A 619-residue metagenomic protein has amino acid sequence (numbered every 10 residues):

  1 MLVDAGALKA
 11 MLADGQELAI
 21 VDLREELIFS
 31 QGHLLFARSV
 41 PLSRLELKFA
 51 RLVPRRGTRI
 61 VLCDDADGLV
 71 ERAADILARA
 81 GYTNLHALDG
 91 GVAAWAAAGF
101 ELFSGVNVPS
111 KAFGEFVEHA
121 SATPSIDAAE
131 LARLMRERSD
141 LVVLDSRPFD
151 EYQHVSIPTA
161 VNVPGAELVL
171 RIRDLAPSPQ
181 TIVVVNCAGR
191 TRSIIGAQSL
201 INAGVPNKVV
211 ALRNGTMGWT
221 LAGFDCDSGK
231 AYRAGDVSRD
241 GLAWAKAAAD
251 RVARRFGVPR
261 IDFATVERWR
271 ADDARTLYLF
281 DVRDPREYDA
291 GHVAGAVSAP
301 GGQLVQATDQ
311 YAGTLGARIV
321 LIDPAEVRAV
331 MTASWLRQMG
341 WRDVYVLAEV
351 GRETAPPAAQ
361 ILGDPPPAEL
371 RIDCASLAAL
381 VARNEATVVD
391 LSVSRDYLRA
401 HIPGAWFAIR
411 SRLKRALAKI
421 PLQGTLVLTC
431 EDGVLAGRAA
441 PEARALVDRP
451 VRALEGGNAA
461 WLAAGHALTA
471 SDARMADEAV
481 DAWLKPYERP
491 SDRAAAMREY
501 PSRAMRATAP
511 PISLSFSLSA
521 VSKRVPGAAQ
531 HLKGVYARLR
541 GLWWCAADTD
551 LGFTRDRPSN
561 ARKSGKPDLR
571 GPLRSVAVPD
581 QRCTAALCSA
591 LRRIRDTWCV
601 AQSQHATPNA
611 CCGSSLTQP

Functional and structural regions predicted by a protein language model:
M1-A19, L23-V142, S146-Y278, V282-T387 (+3 more regions): Rhodanese-like catalytic fold shared by cysteine-dependent sulfurtransferases and DSP/PTP-type phosphatases
G534, R540-S559, K563-R570, V576-P619: N-terminal polybasic/positive-inside topogenic patches
